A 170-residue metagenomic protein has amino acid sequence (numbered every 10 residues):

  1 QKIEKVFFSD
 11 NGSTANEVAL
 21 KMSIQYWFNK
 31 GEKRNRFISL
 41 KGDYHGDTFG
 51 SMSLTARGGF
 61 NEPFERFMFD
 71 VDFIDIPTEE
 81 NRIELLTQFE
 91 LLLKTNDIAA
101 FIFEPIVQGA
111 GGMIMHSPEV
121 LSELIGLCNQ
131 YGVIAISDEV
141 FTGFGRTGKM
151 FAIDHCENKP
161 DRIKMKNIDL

Functional and structural regions predicted by a protein language model:
Q1-L170: Conserved N-terminal phosphate-binding loop of PLP-dependent enzymes in the Aspartate aminotransferase
